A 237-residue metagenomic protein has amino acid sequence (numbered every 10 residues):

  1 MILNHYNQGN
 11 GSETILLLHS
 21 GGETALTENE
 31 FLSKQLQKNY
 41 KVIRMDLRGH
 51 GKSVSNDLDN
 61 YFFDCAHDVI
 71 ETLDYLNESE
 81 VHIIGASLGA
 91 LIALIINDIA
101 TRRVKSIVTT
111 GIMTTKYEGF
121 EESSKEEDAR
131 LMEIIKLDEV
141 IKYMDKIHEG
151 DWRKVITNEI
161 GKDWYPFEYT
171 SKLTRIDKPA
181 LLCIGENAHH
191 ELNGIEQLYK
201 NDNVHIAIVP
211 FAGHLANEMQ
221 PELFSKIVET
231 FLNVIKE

Functional and structural regions predicted by a protein language model:
N4-V54: Conserved HGGG/HGGXW glycine-rich cap/lid loop of the alpha/beta-hydrolase fold
Q37, I43-H82, K226: Active-site loop/oxyanion-hole signature of alpha/beta-hydrolase fold enzymes
L91-K136: Flexible "cap/lid" loop of the alpha/beta hydrolase fold
I156-K172, E186-H189: Active-site nucleophile elbow and catalytic-triad environment of alpha/beta-hydrolase enzymes
I176, L182-I184: Short beta-strand/loop motif that positions the catalytic acidic residue of the alpha/beta-hydrolase fold
H189-I195: Conserved alpha/beta-hydrolase "acid-adjacent" motif
N201-L215: Catalytic histidine neighborhood in serine/cysteine hydrolases with alpha/beta-hydrolase-type architecture
A212-S225: Catalytic histidine-centered segment of alpha/beta-hydrolase-like enzymes
